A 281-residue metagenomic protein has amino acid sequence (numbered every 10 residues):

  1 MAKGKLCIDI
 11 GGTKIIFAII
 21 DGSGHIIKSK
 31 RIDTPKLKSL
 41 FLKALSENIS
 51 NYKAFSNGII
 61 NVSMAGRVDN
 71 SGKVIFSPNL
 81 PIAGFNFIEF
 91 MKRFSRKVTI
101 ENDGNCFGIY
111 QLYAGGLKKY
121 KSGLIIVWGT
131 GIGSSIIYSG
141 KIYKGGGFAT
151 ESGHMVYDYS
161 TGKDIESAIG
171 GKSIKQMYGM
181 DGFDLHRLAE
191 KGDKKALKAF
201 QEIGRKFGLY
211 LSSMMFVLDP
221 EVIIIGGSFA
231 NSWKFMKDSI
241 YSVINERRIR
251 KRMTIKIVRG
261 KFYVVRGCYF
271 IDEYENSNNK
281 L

Functional and structural regions predicted by a protein language model:
A2-M64: Conserved phosphate-binding loops in N-terminal lobes of ATP-dependent enzymes of the actin/Hsp70/sugar-kinase
G4, K121-S122, T254: Residues that mark the start of a beta-strand
K14, I26, V68, V74 (+1 more regions): Hydrophobic "anchor" residues
A18-I20, K38, K92, T99-E101 (+3 more regions): Glycine/GP-enriched mid-protein hinge/lid loop-to-helix segment characteristic of carbohydrate kinases
I20, E101-Y113, N231, F235 (+1 more regions): Glycine-rich phosphate-binding/hydrolytic loop that grips phosphoryl groups
K30-G58, S173-F235, M253-V264: Adenine-nucleotide phosphate-binding core of ATP-dependent small-molecule kinases
K30-I32, P78, G146: Short hydrophobic alpha-helix segments
P35-S50, A54-I60, G66-S122, K234-R250: Glycine-rich phosphate-binding loop and adjoining helix at the ATP-binding site of ATP-dependent phosphoryl-transfer
